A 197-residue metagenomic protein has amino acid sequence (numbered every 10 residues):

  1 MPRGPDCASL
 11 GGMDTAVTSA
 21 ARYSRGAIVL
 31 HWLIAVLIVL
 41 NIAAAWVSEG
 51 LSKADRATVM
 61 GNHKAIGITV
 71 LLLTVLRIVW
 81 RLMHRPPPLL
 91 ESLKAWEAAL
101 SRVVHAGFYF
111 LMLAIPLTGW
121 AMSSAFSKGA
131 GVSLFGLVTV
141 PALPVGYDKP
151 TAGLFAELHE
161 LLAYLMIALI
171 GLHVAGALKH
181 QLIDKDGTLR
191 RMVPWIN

Functional and structural regions predicted by a protein language model:
P2-N197: Membrane-embedded alpha-helical bundles that constitute the cytochrome b-like, heme-associated redox core of multi-pass
